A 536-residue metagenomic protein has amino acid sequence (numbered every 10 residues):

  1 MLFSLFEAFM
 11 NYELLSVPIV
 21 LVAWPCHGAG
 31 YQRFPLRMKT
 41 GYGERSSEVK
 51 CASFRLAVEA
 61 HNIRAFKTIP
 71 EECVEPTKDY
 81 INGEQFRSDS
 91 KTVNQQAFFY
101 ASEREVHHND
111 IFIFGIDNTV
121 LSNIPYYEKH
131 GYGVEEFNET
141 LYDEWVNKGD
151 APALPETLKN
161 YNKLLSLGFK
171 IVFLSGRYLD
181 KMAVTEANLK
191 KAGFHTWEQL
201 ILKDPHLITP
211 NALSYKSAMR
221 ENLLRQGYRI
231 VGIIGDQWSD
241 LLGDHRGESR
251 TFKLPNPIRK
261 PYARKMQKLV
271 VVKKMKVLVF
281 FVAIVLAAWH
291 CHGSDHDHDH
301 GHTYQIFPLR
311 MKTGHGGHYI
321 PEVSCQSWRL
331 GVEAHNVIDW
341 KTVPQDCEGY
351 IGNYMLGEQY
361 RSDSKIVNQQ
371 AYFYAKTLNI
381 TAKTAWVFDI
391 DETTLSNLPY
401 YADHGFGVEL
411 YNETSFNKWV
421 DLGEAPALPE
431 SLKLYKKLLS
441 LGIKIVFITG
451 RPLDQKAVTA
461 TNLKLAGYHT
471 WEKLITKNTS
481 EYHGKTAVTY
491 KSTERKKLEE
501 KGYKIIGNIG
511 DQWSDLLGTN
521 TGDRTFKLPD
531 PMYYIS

Functional and structural regions predicted by a protein language model:
L2-F114, Q267, K276-F388: Non-catalytic pre-domain segments flanking phosphatase-related domains
D79-R87, D143-D150, V172-R177, H206-P210 (+4 more regions): Second-shell loop/turn segments in exported
H107-D110, L165-V172, H195-Q199, G227-V231 (+6 more regions): Loop/turn elements at helix/coil->beta-strand transitions in domains of secreted/extracellular proteins
H108-I111, V120-P152, S166, K383 (+1 more regions): Active-site neighborhood of HAD-like aspartate-dependent phosphohydrolases
N118, T157-L189, L200-I201, E392 (+3 more regions): Substrate-recognition element of Asp-dependent hydrolases with the DxDx(T/V) motif
T119-L121, Y127-E128, S166, K170-I171 (+13 more regions): Solvent-exposed loop/turn segments at secondary-structure junctions within structured extracellular/periplasmic domains
M182-V231, K456-I506: Substrate-recognition "cap/lid" segment bordering the active-site pocket of phosphatases
S217, Y228-R229, I234-L269, S492-R495 (+2 more regions): Acidic, Mg2+-coordinating phosphoryl-transfer loop and its flanking beta/alpha structural elements, shared across
